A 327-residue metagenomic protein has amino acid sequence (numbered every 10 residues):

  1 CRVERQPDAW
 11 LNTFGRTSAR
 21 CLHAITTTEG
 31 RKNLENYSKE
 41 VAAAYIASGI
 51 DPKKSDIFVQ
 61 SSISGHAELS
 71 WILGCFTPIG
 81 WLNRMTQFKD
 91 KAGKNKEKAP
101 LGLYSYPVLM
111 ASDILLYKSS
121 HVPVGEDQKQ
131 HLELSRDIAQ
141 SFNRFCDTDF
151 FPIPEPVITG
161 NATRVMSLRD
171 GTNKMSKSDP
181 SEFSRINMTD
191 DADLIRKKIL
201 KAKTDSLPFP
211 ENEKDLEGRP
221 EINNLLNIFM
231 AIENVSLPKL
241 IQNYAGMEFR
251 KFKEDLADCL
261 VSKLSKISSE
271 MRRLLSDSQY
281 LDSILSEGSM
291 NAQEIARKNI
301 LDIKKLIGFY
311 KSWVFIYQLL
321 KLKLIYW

Functional and structural regions predicted by a protein language model:
C1-S112, R272: N-terminal Rossmann-like or analogous alpha/beta NTP/dinucleotide-binding catalytic cores that position adenine
P7, A42, G49, T77-G80 (+4 more regions): A generic secondary-structure signal for well-formed alpha-helical elements
D8-N12, I79-N83, L116-P123, M230-L240 (+1 more regions): Short helix-capping/linker segments at secondary-structure and domain boundaries
F14, K32-L34, K53, S61-H66 (+3 more regions): Structured ligand/cofactor/substrate-binding pocket environments in proteins
Y45, L73, D127, T172 (+1 more regions): Divalent metal-coordination and catalytic microenvironments
R136-W313: Conserved nucleotide- and phosphate/pyrophosphate-binding catalytic cores in adenylate/nucleotidyl-handling enzymes
Y317-Q318, Y326: Low-complexity, intrinsically disordered or signal/transmembrane-proximal segments
